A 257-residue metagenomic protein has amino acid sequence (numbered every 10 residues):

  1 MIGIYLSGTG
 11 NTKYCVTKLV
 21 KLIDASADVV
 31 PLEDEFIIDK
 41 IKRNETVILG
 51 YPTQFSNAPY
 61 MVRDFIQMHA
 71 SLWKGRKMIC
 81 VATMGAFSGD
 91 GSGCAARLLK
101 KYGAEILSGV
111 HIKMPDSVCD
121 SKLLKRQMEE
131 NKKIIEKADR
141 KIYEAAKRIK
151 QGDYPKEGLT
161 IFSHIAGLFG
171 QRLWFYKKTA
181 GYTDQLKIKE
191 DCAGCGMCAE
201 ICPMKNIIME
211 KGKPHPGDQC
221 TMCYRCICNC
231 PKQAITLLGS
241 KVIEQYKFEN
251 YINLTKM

Functional and structural regions predicted by a protein language model:
M1, L186: A broad, low-specificity signal marking well-ordered, structured residues that form hydrophobic/aromatic
I2-G3, S7-Y14, L19-E33, I37 (+4 more regions): FMN-binding flavodoxin-like domain, especially the glycine-rich phosphate-binding loop
E129, K133, T183, A193: A short glycine-/small-residue-rich loop at the edge of a beta-strand within enzyme catalytic domains
F162-D184, G194-M209: Short, charged low-complexity linear segments at domain edges
K187-I188, A193, M197-H215, T221 (+1 more regions): Iron-sulfur cluster-binding cysteine motifs and their immediate structural context in ferredoxin-like electron-transfer
